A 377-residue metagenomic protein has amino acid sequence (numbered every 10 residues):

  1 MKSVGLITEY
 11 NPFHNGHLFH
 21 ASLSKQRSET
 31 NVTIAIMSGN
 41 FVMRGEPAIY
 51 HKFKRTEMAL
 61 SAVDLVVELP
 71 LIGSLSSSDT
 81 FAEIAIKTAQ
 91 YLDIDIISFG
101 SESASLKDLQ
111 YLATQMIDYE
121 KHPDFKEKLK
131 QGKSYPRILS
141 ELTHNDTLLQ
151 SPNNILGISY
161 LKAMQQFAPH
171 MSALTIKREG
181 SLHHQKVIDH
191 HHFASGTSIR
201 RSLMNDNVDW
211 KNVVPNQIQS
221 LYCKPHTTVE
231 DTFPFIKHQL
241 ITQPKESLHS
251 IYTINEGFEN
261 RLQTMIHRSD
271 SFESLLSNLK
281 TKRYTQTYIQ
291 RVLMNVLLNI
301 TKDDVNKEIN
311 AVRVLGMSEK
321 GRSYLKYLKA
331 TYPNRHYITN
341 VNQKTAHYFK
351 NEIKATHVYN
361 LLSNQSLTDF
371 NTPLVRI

Functional and structural regions predicted by a protein language model:
M1-R55: N-terminal catalytic cores of NTP/NDP-binding nucleotidyl/phosphoryl-transfer enzymes
L6-I7, I36-M37, V67-P70, T175-I176: Short beta-strands and strand-loop turn motifs
K25-Q26, L60, I86-Q90: Non-catalytic positions within long, well-ordered alpha-helices that form the structural scaffold/packing of enzyme
R27-T30, V63, I94: Short, high-confidence coil segments that cap the C-terminus of an alpha-helix and link into the following beta-strand
E57-L71: A glycine-rich helix N-cap at a beta->alpha junction
L69-I377: Active-site cores that bind ATP or allylic diphosphates and position pyrophosphate for catalysis
